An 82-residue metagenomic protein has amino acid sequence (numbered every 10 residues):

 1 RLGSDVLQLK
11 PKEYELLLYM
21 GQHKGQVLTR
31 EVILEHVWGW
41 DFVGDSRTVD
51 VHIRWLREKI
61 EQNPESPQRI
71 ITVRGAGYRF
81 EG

Functional and structural regions predicted by a protein language model:
R1-Y14, D41, R79-G82: A structural micro-motif at secondary-structure boundaries
G3, W38, R74: ABC transporter nucleotide-binding domain catalytic core, centered on the Walker B motif
Q8, I53-G82: DNA-binding patch around the recognition helix
E13-L16, R30: The N-cap/first-turn positions of alpha helices within or immediately adjacent to helix-turn-helix DNA-binding domains
L17-L18, L34, R54: Hydrophobic residues on short alpha-helical segments
Q22-G25, W40: Short helix-capping/hinge SLiMs at alpha-helix to coil transitions
Q26-V37: Short coil-to-helix segment of the ABC ATPase nucleotide-binding domain corresponding to the Q-loop/switch region
E31, R47, R54: Residues within helix-turn-helix
